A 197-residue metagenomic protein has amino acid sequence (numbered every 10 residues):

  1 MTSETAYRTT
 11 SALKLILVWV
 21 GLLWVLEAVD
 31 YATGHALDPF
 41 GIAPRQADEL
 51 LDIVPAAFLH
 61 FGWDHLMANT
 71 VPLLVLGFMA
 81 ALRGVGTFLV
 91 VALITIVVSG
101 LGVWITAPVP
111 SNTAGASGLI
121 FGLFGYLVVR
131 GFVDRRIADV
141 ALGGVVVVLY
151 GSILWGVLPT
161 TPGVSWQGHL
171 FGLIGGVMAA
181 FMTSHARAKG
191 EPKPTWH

Functional and structural regions predicted by a protein language model:
T2-H197: A detector for small-residue-rich transmembrane helices and their helix-helix packing motifs
